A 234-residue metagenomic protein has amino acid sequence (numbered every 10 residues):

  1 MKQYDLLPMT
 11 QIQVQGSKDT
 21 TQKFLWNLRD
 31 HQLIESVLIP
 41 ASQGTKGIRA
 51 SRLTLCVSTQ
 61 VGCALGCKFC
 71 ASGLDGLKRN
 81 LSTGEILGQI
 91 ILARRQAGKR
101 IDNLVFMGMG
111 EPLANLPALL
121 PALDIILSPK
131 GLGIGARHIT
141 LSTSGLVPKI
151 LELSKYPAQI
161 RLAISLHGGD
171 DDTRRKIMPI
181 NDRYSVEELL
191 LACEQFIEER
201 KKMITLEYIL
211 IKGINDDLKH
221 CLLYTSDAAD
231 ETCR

Functional and structural regions predicted by a protein language model:
M1-L53: Flexible, acidic/Gly-rich N-terminal and inter-domain linker regions that tether and position cofactor-handling modules
D5-M9, G98, G131, A158 (+2 more regions): Generic structural signal for secondary-structure transition and capping sites
Q43-I160, D170-D172: Conserved Radical SAM active-site core
G110-L113, L132, L146-I150, Q159-R183 (+2 more regions): Conserved radical SAM core fold
L190: Oxyanion-binding "anion nests"
E194-F196, L223-S226: Low-complexity, glycine/alanine/valine/leucine- and proline-rich hydrophobic stretches
D216-L223: Catalytic cores of alpha/beta
Y224-R234: Single conserved hydrophobic/aromatic residue that forms the stacking wall/gate of nucleotide- or nucleobase-binding
